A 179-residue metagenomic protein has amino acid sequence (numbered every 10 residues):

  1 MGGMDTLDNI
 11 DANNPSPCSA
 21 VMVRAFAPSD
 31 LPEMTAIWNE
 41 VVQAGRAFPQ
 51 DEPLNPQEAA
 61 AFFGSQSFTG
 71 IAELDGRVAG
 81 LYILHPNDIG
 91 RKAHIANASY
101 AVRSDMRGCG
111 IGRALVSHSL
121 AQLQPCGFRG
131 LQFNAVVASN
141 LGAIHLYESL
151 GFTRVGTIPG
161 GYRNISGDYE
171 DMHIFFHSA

Functional and structural regions predicted by a protein language model:
M1-A20, A25-A60: A short, well-structured alpha-helix characteristic of acyl/acetyltransferase catalytic modules
G2-C18, Y100, I158, N164-A179: Terminal substrate-recognition subdomain of acyl/acetyltransferases
N9, A25-P28, A47-D105, V116-H118 (+2 more regions): Acetyl-CoA-dependent GNAT
R107, F133-A143, G161-S166: Conserved beta-strand-loop-alpha-helix junction that forms the acyl-donor binding cleft
G108-L123, I144-S149: Conserved acetyl-CoA-binding loop-helix of GNAT-fold acetyltransferases
L123-V136: Conserved GNAT acetyl-CoA-binding A-motif
Y147, F152, F175: Conserved active-site tyrosine of GNAT-family acetyltransferases
R154-G156: A secondary-structure capping/hinge motif
